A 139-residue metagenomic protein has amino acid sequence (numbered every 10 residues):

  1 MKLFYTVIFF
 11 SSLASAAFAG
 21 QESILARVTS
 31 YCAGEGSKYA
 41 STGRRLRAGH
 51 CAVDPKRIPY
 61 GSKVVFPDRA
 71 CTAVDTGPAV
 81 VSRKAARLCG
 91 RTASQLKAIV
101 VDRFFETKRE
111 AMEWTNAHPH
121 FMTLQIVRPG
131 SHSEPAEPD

Functional and structural regions predicted by a protein language model:
M1-T6: Positively charged n-region of N-terminal signal peptides that target proteins for export
I8-A19: Hydrophobic h-region of N-terminal signal peptides that target proteins for export in Gram-negative bacteria
F18-D139: Solvent-exposed, well-ordered loop and adjacent helix/strand elements within mature globular domains that form
